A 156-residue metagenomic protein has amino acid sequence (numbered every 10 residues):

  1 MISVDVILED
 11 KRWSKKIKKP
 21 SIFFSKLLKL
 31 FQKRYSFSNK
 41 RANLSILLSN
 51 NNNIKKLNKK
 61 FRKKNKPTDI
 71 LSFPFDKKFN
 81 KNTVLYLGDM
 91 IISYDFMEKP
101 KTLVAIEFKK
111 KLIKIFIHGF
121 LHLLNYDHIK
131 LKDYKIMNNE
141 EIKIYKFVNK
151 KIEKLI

Functional and structural regions predicted by a protein language model:
M1-I113, L123-I156: An acidic/histidine-cluster motif and surrounding catalytic segment that typifies divalent-metal-assisted enzyme active
